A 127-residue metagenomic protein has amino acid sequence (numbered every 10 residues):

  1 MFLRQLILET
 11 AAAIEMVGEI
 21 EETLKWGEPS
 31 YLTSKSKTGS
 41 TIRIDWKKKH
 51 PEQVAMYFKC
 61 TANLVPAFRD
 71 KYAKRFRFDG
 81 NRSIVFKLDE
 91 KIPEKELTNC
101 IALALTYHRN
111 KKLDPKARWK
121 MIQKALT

Functional and structural regions predicted by a protein language model:
M1-T127: Charge-dense, helix-prone N-terminal extensions
